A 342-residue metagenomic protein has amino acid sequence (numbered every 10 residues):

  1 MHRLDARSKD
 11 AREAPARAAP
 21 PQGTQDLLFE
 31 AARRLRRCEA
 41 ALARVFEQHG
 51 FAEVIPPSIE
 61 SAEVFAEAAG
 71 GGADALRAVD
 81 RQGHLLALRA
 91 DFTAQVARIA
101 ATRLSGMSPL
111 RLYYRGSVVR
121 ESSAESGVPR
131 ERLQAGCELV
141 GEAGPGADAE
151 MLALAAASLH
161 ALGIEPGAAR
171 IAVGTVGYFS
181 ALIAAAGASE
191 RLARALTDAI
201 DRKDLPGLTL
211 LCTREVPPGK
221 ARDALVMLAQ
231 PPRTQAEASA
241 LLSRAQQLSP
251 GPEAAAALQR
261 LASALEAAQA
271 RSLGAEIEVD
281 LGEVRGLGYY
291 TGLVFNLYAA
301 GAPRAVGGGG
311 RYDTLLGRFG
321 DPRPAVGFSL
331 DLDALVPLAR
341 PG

Functional and structural regions predicted by a protein language model:
M1-A94, A149: TRNA-binding/sensing appendages of the translation machinery
H2, A31-A32, R37-H49, E60-S61 (+3 more regions): Positively charged, Gly/Ser-enriched RNA/tRNA-binding surfaces
P20-Q22, G72-A75, D204, K220 (+1 more regions): Short acidic (Asp/Glu) and glycine-rich catalytic loops that position anionic groups and cofactors
P56-A73, R170-A184, E283-T291: Beta-rich nucleic-acid/ligand-interaction surfaces
D74-Q82, G187-C212, L273: Acidic, His- and aromatic-enriched active-site or binding-groove loops in soluble protein domains that engage sugars
L88, M107-L110, P129-E131, V140-M151 (+4 more regions): Short, well-structured alpha-helical patches and their helix-loop capping segments that border functional surfaces
